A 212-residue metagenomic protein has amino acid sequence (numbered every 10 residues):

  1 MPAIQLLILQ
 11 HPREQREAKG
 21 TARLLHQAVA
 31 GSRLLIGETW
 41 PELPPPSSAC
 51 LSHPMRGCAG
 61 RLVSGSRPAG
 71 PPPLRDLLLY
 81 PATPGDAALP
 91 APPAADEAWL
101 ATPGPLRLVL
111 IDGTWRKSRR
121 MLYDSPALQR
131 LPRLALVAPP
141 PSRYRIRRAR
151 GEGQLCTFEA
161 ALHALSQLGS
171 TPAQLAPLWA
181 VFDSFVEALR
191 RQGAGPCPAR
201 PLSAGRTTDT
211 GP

Functional and structural regions predicted by a protein language model:
M1-Q5: Cys/His-rich short segments
L6, L25, V109, A161: A residue-level signal for conserved active-site and pocket-lining positions in enzyme catalytic cores
L7, L35, R75-L79, Q129-L134: Hydrophobic/aromatic beta-strand patches that form the interior of the parallel beta-sheet core in alpha/beta enzyme
Q10-P12: Residue-level signal for short, function-critical loop segments
Q15-A18: Short N-terminal binding/cap micro-motifs at the start of the first secondary-structure element
A22-V29, D124-L128: Short, solvent-exposed amphipathic alpha-helical segments in soluble enzyme and RNA/protein-processing domains
A30-R119: S-adenosyl-L-methionine/SAH cofactor-binding core of RNA-modifying enzymes
R107, W115-P212: C-terminal folded domains that constitute the principal catalytic or ligand-binding module of multi-domain proteins
